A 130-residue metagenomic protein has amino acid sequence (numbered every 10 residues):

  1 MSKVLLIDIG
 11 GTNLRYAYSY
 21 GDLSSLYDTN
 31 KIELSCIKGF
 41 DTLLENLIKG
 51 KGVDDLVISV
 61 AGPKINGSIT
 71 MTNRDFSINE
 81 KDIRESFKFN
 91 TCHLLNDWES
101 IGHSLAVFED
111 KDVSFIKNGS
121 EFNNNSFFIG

Functional and structural regions predicted by a protein language model:
M1-S2, F89-N90, F122-N125: Short coil/turn connectors at secondary-structure junctions
K3-N46: Short glycine-rich, Thr/Ser-proximal phosphate-binding strand/loop in the N-terminal lobe of ATP-dependent enzymes
V4-D8, D55-V57, H93, S126-G130: Short glycine-aspartate micro-motif
T12, G52-D54, F122: Short, basic and Ser/Thr-rich N-terminal targeting/leader segments
L14-Y18, G62, S126-G130: Short beta-strand scaffold segments in enzyme catalytic cores
N30-K31, D41-L43, E80-E85, K117-E121: Glycine-rich loops and low-complexity Gly/Arg-rich segments that provide flexible linkers or classic glycine-based
G50-L94, E99-K111: Short beta-strand-loop/turn "lid" adjacent to the catalytic site in phosphate-handling enzymes
H103-S126: A gly/proline- and charged-residue-enriched helix-loop-helix capping module
